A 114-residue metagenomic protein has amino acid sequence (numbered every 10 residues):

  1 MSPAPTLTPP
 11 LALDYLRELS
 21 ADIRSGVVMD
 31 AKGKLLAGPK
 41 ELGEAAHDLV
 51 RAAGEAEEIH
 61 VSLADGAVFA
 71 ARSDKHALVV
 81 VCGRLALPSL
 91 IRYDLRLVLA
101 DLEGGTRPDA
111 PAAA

Functional and structural regions predicted by a protein language model:
M1-A114: Non-catalytic interaction/Regulatory regions outside core domains
